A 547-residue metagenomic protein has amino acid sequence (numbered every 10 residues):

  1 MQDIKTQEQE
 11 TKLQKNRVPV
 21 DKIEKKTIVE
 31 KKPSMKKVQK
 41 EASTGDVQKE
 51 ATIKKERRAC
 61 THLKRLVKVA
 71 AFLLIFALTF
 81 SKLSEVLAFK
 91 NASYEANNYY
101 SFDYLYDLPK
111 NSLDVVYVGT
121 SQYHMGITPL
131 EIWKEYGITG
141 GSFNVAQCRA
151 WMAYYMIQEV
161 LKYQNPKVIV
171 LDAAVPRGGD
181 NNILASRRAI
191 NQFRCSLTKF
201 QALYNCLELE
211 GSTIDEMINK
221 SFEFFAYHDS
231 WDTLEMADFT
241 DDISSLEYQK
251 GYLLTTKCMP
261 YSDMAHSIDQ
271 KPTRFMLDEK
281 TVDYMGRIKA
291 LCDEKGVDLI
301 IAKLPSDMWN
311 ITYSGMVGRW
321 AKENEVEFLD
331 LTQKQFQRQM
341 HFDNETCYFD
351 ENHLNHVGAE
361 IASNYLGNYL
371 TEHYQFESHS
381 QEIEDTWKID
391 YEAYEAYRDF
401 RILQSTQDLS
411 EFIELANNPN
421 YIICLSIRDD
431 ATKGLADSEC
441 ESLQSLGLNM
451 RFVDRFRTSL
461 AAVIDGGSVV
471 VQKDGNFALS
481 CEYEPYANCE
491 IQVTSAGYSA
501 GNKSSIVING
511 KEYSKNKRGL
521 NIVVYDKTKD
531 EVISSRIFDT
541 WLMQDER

Functional and structural regions predicted by a protein language model:
M1-T44: N-terminal targeting leaders characterized by basic, low-complexity, disordered sequences that direct proteins
K55-L74: N-terminal Sec-pathway targeting helices
A77-G141, R149-M156: Membrane/wall-proximal cationic-aromatic binding patches
V118, Q122-L203: Membrane-embedded segments
Q147-W151, M276-E279, P305-Y313, T432: Acidic-and-aromatic substrate-binding clefts and catalytic sites of carbohydrate-active enzymes
S186-K295, S378-R398: Secreted/periplasmic serine-hydrolase-like ester/acetyl group-modifying domain
G315-D385: C-terminal regions of proteins
D399-I422, S426-R547: Short acidic-hydrophobic catalytic motif
